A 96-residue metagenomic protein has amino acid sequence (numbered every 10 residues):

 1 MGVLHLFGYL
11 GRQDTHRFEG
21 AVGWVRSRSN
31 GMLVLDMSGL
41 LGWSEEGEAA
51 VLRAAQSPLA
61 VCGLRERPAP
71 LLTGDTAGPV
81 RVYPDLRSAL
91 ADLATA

Functional and structural regions predicted by a protein language model:
M1-G8, L35: Short, aliphatic-rich beta-strand segments
L6, C62-L64, Y83-D85: Conserved beta-strand termini and adjacent loop/short-helix elements that scaffold enzyme active sites in alpha/beta
R12-V80: Amphipathic alpha-helical interaction surfaces in cytosolic regulatory modules
G78-A89: Short acidic-hydrophobic, aromatic-tinged amphipathic segments that line or gate anion-handling sites
A94-A96: Non-catalytic signal-transmission and effector/linker regions of two-component phosphorelay proteins
